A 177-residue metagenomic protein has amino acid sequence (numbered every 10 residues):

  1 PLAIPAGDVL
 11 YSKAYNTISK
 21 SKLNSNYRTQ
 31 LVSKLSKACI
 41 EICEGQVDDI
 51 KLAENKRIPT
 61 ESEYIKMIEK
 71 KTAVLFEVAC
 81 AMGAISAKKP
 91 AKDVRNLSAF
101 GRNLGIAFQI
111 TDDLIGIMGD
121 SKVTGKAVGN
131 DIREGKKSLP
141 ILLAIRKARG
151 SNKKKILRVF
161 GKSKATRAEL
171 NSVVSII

Functional and structural regions predicted by a protein language model:
P1-I177: All-alpha prenyltransferase/terpene-synthase fold signal
